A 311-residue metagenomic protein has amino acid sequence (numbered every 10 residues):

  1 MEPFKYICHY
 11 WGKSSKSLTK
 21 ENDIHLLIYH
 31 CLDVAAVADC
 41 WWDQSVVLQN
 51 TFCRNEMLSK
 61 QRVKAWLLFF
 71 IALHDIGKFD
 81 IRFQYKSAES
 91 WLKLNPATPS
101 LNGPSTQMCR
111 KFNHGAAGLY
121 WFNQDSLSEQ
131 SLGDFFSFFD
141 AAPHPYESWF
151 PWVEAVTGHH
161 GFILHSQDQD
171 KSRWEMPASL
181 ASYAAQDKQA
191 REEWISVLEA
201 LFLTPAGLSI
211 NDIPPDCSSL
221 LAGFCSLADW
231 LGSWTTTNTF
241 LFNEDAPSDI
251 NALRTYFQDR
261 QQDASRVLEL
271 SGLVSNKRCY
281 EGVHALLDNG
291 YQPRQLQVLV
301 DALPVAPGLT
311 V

Functional and structural regions predicted by a protein language model:
E2-R278: Accessory nucleic-acid engagement/destabilization modules that flank
Y29-H30, A65, G272-T310: Conserved pre-motif I regulatory segment
